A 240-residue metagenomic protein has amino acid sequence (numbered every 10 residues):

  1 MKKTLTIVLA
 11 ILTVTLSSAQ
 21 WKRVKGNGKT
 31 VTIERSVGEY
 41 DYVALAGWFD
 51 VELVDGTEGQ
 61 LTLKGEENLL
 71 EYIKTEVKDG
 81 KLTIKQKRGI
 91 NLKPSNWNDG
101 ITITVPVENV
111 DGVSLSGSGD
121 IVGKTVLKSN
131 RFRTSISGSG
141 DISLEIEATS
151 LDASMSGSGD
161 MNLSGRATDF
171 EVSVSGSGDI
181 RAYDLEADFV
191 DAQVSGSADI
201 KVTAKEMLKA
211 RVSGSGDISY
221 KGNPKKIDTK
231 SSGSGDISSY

Functional and structural regions predicted by a protein language model:
K2-Y240: Intrinsically disordered, low-complexity terminal regions
